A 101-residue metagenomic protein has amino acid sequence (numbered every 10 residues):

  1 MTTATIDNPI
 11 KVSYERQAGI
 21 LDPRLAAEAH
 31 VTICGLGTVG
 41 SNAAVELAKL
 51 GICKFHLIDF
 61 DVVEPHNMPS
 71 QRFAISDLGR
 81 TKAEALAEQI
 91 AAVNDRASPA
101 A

Functional and structural regions predicted by a protein language model:
M1-T32, P65: N-terminal charged helix/coil linker that caps or initiates catalytic domains
I6, I10, I20, I33-L36 (+4 more regions): Weak global preference for isoleucine
A18, A44, L86-E88: Short, well-ordered amphipathic alpha-helices
A27-V62: Glycine-rich adenosine-cofactor-binding loop
K54-D95: Glycine-rich phosphate-binding loop and adjoining beta1-alpha1-beta2 segment of Rossmann-like nucleotide-binding folds
A97-A101: Conserved SAM-binding strand-loop segment of SAM-dependent methyltransferases
